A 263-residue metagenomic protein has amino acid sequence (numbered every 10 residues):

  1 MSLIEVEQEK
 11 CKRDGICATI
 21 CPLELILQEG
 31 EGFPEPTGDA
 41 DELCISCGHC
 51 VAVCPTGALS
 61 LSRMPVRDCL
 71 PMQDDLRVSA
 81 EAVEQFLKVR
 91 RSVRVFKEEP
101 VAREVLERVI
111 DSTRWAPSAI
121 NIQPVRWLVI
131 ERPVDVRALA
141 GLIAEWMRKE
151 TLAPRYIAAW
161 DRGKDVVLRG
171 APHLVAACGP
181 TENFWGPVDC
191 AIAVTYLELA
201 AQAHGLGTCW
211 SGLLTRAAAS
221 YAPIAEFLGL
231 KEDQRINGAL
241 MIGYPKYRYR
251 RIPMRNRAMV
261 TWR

Functional and structural regions predicted by a protein language model:
M1-R263: Acidic, surface-exposed loops and disordered segments
